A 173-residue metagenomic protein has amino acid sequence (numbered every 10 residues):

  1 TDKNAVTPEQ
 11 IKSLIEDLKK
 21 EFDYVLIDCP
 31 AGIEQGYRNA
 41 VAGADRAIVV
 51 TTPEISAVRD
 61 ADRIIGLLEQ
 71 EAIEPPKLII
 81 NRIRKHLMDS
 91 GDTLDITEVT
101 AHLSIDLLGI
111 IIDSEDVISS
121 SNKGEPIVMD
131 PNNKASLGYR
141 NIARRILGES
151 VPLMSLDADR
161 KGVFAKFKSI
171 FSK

Functional and structural regions predicted by a protein language model:
T1-K20, S119-V128: P-loop/Walker-type NTP enzyme "switch/lid" segment
T1-N4, I33, A57, K85-L87: Short, small-residue-enriched loops and turns at beta-alpha junctions that line or gate enzyme active sites
I15-Y24, E34-I55: Inter-motif core of Ras-like GTPase G domains
I27, V49, K77-I80: Structural beta-sheet core signal
I27-C29, G109: General beta-strand structural signal in soluble alpha/beta enzymes
V58-P75: Conserved C-terminal guanine-recognition region of P-loop GTPase G domains, centered on the G4
Q70-K173: C-terminal lobe/tail of nucleotide-utilizing enzymes
